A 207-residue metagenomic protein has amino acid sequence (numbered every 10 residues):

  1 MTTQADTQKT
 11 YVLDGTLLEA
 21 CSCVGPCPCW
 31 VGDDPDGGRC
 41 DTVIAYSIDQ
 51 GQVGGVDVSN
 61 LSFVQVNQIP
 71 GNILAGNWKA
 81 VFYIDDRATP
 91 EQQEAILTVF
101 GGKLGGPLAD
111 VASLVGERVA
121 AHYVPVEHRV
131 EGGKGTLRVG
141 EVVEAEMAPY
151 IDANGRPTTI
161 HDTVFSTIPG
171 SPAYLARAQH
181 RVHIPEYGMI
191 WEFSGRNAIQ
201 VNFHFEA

Functional and structural regions predicted by a protein language model:
M1-T10, F205-A207: Basic/polar N-terminal segments that are highly enriched at the extreme N-terminus, encompassing both cleavable
D6-V53: N-terminal ordered "arm"
T10, E19, G38, G55 (+3 more regions): Alpha-helical protein-protein interaction elements
V12, P35-V43, V56, L74-F82 (+1 more regions): Short, well-ordered strand-loop elements centered on a beta-strand within folded domains, enriched for acidic residues
C40, Y46, V53-V56, T89-Q93 (+1 more regions): Short, structured coil/loop segments at alpha-helix boundaries
I44-I69: Short, intrinsically disordered, low-complexity segments enriched in Ser/Thr and Pro
N60-A207: Internal, well-folded beta-alpha domain core
